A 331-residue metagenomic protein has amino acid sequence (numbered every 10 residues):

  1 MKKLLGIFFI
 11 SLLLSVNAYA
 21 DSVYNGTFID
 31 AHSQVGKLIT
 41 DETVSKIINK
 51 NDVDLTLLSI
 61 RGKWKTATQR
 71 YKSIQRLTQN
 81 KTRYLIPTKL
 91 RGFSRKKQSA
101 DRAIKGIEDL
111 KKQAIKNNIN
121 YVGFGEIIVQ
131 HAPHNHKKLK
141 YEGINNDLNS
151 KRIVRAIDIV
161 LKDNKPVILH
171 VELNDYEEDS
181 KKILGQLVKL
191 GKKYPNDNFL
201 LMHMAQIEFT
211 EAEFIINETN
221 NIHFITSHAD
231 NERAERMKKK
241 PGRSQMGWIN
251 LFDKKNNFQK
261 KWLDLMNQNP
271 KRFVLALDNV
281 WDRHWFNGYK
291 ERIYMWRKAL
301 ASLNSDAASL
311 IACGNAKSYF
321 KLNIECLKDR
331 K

Functional and structural regions predicted by a protein language model:
K2, A20-I29, V35, I39-L55 (+4 more regions): Mid-to-C-terminal alpha-helical segments outside catalytic/metal-binding sites
G6-S15: Bacterial N-terminal signal peptides
V23, Q69-D175: Active-site gating/metal-coordination segments in enzymes
T27-A31, D54-I60, R83-T88, V122-E126 (+4 more regions): Structural recognition of the beta-strand scaffold that forms the well-ordered cores of secreted hydrolase catalytic
H32-D41, I60-Q69, F93-K105, D147 (+5 more regions): Acidic-and-aromatic substrate-binding clefts and catalytic sites of carbohydrate-active enzymes
S45-D52, R70-R83, D109-N120, A156-K162 (+3 more regions): Acidic (Asp/Glu)-rich catalytic clusters
L139-V274, N323, L327: Catalytic pocket-lining loop regions of alpha/beta-barrel enzymes, especially the amidohydrolase/enolase/GH5 lineages
